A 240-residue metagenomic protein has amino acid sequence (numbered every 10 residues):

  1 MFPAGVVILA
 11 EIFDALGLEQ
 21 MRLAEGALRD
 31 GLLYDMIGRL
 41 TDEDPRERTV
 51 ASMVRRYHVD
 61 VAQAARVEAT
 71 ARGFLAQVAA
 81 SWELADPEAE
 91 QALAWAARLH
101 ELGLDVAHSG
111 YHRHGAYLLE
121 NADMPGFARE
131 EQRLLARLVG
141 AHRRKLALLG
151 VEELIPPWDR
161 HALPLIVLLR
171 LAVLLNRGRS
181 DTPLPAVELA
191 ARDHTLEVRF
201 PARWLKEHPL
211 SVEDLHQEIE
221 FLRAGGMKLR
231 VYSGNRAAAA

Functional and structural regions predicted by a protein language model:
M1-R179, P185-L196, W204-K206: Helical "lid/coupling" subdomains associated with nucleotide-phosphate turnover
R177-P183, L222-M227: Short secondary-structure junctions
E207-L229: Short, non-transmembrane amphipathic alpha-helical segments
G225-A240: A short amphipathic beta-strand at an alpha->beta junction
